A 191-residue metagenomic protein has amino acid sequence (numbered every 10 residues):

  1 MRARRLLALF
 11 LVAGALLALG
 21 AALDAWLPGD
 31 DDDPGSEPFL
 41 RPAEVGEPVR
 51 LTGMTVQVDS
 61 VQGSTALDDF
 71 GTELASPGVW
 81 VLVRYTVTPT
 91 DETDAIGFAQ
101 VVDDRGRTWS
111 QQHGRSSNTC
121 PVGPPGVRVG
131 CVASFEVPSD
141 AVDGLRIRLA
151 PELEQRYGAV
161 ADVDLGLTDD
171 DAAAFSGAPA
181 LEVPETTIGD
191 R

Functional and structural regions predicted by a protein language model:
M1-T65, L167-R191: Membrane engagement elements in two modes
G14-D24, D104-R156: Short, solvent-exposed, Trp/other aromatic-anchored flexible loops in extracytoplasmic proteins
V45-R50, M54-Q57, Q62-G63, Q111 (+3 more regions): Extracytoplasmic/periplasmic mature domains of Sec-exported, cell-envelope-associated bacterial proteins
G53, Q62-W80, V122-P124: Short, solvent-exposed beta-strand/turn "edge" segments of beta-rich domains on protein surfaces
M54-T55, V81-V83, V129: Hydrophobic core residues within well-ordered beta-strands of beta-rich domains
V79-P89: Short, well-ordered beta-strand segments enriched in hydrophobic/aromatic residues
E92-Q100, D143-I147: Short, hydrophobic/aromatic beta-strand segments
F135-R191: Extracytoplasmic/periplasmic C-terminal soluble domains
